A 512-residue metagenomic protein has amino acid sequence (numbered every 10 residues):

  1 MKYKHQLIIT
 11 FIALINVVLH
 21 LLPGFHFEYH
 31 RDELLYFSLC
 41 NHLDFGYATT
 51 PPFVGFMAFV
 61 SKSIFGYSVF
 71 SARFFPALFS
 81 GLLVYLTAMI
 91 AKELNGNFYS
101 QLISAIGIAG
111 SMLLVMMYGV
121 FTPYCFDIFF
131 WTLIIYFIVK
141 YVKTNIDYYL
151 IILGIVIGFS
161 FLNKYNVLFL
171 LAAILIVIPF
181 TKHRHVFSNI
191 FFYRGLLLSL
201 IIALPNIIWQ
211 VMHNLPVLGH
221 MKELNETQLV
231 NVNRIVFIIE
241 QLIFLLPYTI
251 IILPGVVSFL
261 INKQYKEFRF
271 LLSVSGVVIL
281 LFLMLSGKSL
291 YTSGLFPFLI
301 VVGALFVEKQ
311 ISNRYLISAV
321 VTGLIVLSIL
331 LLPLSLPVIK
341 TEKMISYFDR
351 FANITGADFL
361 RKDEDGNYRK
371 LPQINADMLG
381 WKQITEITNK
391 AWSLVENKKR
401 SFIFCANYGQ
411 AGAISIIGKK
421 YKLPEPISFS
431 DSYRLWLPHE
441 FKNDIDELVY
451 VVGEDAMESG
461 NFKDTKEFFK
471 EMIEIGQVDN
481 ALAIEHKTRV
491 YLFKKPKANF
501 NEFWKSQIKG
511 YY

Functional and structural regions predicted by a protein language model:
Q6-T10, T87-G110, I128-F129: Transmembrane-helix signature of polytopic, membrane-embedded enzymes that assemble or transfer cell-envelope glycans
T10, F74-N95, L133, F137: Transmembrane-helix motifs of polytopic, lipid-linked glycan transferases
A13, S104-A109, I157, F161 (+1 more regions): Short helix- or helix-capping micro-motifs that position conserved polar/aromatic residues at function-defining sites
L22-Y36, G46-V60, G66-F70: Extracytoplasmic catalytic/substrate-binding loops of multi-pass membrane glycan-assembly enzymes
K92-N95, I134-L150, R184, V256-Q264: Membrane-interface transmembrane helices that cradle and orient dolichyl/undecaprenyl
Y99, F137-G158, I190-Y193, L197 (+1 more regions): Short hydrophobic alpha-helices at membrane interfaces in multi-pass membrane enzymes
L113-F126: Short acidic/glycine- and proline-prone juxtamembrane loop motifs at membrane-interface regions of multi-pass membrane
F159, L168-F268, F282, P333-P337: Transmembrane-lumen/periplasm boundary regions of multi-pass, lipid-linked membrane glycan transferases
